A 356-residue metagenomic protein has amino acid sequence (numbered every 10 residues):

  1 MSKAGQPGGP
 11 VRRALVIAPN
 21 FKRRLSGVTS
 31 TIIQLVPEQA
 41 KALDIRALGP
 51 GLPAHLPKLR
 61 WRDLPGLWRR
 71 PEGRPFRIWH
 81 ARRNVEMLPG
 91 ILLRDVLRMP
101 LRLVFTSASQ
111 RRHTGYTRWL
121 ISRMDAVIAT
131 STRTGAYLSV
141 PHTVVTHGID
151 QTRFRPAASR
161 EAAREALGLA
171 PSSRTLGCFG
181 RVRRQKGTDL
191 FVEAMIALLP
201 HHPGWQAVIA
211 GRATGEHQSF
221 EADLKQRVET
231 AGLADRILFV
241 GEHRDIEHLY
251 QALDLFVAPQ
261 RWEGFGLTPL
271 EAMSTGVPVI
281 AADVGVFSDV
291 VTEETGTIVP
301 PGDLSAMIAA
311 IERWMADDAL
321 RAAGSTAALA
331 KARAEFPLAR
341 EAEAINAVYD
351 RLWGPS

Functional and structural regions predicted by a protein language model:
P100-D125: A conserved, positively charged/aromatic
I121-R160: Donor nucleotide-sugar binding/catalytic pocket of nucleotide-sugar-dependent glycosyltransferases
P156-L169, L224: A short helix/loop element that forms part of the nucleotide-sugar donor recognition site in Leloir-type
L169-K186, V192-M195, V208: Conserved donor-binding/catalytic core segment of Leloir-type glycosyltransferases
E221-G241: Nucleotide-activated donor-binding/catalytic signature segment of Leloir-type glycosyltransferases, i.e., the conserved
E242, R261: Aromatic "clamp/platform" in nucleotide-sugar-dependent glycosyltransferases that forms part of the donor/acceptor
P278-A282: Short hydrophobic beta-strand element within catalytic cores of glycosyltransferases and related nucleotide-activated
E293, T297-S305, E312-A319: Conserved acidic donor-binding segment of nucleotide-sugar-dependent glycosyltransferases
